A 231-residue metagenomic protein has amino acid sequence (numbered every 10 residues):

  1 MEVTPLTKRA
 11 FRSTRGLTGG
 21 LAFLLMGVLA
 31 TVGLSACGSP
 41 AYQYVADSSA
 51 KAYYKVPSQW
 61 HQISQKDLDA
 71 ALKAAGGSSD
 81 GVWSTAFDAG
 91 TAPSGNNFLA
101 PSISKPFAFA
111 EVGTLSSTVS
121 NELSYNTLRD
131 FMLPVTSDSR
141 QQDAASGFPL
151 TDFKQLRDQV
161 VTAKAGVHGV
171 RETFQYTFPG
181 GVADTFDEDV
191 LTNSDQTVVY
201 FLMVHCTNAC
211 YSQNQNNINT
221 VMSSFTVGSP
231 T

Functional and structural regions predicted by a protein language model:
V3-L24: Bacterial N-terminal signal peptides that target proteins for export
V32-A36: C-terminal motif of bacterial Sec signal peptides marking the signal peptidase cleavage site
G38-P40: Bacterial signal peptide processing site
Q43-K55, S139-A145, Q215: Short aromatic-glycine motifs in intrinsically disordered, low-complexity regions
S49-A70: Proline-anchored loop/turn motifs at beta-strand termini and strand-loop-strand connectors
K51, E122, N126, N208 (+1 more regions): Soluble non-cytosolic domains of exported or imported proteins
W60, Q196-T231: Surface-exposed amphipathic alpha-helical segments
D67-E188, T192-S194: Conserved polar/disulfide-associated segments of primarily extracytoplasmic proteins
